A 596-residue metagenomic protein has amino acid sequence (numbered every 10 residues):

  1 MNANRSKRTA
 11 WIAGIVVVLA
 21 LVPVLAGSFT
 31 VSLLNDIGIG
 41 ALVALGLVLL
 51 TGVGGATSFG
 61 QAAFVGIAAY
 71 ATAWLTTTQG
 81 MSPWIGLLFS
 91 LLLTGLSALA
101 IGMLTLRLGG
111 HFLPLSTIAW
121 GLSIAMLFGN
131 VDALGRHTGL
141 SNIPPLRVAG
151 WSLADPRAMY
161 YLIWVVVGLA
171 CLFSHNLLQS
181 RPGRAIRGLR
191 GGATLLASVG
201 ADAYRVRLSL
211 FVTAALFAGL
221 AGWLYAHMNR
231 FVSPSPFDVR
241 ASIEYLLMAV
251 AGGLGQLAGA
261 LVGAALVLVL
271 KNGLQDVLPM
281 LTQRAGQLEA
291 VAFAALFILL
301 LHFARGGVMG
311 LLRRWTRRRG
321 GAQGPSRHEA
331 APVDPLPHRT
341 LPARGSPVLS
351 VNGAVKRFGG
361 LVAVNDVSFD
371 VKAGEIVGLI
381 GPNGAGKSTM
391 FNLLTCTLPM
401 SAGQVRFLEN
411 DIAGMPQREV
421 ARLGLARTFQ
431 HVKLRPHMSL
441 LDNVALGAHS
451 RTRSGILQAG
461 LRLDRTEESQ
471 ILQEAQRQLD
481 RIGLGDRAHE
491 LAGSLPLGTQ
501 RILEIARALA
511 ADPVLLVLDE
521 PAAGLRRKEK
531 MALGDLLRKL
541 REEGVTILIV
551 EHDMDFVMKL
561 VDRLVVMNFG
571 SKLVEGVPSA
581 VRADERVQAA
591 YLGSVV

Functional and structural regions predicted by a protein language model:
N2-R327: Transmembrane alpha-helices and adjacent helix-loop boundaries
V377-P382: The feature captures the beta-strand-to-loop junction immediately N-terminal to the Walker
G403-N410, L423: Conserved ABC transporter NBD signature motif
G455-R487, V514, D535-R538: Conserved ABC ATPase "signature" region
L516-E520: Catalytic Walker B motif of ABC-type/P-loop ATPase nucleotide-binding domains
V557-K559: A short, surface-exposed alpha-helical micro-motif characterized by mixed small hydrophobic and charged/polar residues
